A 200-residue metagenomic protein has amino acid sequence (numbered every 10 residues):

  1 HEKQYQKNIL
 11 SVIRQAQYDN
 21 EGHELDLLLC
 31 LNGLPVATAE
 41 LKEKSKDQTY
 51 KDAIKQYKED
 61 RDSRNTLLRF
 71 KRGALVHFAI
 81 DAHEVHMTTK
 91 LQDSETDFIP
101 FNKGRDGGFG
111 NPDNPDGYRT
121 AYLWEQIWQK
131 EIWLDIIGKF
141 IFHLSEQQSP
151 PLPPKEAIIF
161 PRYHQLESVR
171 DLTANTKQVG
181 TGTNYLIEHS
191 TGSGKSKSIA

Functional and structural regions predicted by a protein language model:
H1-A200: ATP-dependent helicase/translocase motor core
